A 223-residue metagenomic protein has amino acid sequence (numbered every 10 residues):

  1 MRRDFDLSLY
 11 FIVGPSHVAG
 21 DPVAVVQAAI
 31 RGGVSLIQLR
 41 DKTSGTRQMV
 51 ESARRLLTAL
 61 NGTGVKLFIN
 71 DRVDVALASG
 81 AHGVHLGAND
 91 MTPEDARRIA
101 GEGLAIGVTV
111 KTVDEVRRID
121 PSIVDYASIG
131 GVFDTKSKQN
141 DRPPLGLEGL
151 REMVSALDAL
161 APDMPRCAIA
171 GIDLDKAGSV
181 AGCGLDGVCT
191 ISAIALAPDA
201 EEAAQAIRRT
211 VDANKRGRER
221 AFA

Functional and structural regions predicted by a protein language model:
M1-P93, R98-Y126, E148, E152-S155 (+4 more regions): Conserved N-terminal beta1-alpha1 strand-loop-helix module at the mouth
L39, A76, F133-N140: A short acidic, helix-capping loop that chelates divalent metal ions and anchors anionic groups
S137-R142, C167, A193: Short, glycine/charged-rich beta-strand-loop motifs at protein surfaces that mediate ligand recognition and catalysis
P143-L147: Short, conserved loop/turn and helix-capping segments at secondary-structure boundaries that abut family-defining
G184-V188: Conserved acetyl-CoA-binding loop of GNAT-fold acetyltransferases
